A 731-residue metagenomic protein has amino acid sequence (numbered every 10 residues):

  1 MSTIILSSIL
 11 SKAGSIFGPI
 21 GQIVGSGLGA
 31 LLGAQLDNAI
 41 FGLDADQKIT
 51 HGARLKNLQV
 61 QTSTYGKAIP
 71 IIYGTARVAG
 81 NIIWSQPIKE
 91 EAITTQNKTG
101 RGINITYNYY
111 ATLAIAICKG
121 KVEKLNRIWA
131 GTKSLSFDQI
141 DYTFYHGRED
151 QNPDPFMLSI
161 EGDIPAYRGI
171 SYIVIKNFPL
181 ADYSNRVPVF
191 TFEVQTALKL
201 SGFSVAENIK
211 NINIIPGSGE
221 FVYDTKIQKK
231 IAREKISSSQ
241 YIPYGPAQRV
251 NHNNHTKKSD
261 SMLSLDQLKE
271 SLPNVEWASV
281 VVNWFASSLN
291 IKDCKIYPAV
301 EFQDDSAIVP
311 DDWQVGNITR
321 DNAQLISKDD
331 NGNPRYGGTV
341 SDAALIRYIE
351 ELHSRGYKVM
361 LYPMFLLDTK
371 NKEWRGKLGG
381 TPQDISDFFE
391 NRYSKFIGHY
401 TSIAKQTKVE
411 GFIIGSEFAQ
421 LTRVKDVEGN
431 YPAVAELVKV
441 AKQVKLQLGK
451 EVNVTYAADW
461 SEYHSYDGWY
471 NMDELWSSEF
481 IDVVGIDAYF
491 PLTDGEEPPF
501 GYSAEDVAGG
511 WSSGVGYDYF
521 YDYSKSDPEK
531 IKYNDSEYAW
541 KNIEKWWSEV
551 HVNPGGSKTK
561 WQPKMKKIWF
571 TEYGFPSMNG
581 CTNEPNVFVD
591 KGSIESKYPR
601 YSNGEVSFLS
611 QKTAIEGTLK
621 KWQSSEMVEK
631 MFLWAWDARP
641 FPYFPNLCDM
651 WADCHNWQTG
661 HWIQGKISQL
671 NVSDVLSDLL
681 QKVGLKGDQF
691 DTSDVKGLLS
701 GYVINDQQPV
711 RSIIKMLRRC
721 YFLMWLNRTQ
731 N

Functional and structural regions predicted by a protein language model:
M1-S26, K686-G687: Short hydrophobic membrane-inserting alpha-helices and related fusion/pore-forming segments
S2-I4, G27-V250, A652-D694, V703-C720: Polar, S/T/G-rich
I103-K121, V194, P243-P273, D329-A343 (+4 more regions): Short linear interaction motifs
I209-N211, W277-S279, K358-Y362, E410-I413 (+4 more regions): Structural preference for beta-strand elements that scaffold enzyme active sites
K210-A232, E276-D426, D637-Y643, L647-C648: Substrate-binding cleft and catalytic face of glycoside hydrolase catalytic domains, especially the flexible beta-alpha
I227-N251, K292-Y336, K377-D387, P498-E537 (+2 more regions): A solvent-exposed, charged loop/short amphipathic helix patch at secondary-structure junctions
S386-I403, T407-E410, S416-F418, T422-F588: Noncatalytic carbohydrate-binding groove/subsite architecture in carbohydrate-active enzymes
G580-D674: Aromatic-rich peripheral "rim/lid" segments of glycoside hydrolase catalytic domains that contact and position glycan
